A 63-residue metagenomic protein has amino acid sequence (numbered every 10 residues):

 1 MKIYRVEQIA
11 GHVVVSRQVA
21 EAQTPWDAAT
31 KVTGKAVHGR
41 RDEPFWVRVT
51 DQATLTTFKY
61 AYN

Functional and structural regions predicted by a protein language model:
M1-V15: Short aromatic-glycine-(Arg/Gly/Cys) micro-motifs in beta-strand/loop hairpins
K2, W26, V32-T33, T54-F58: Short intrinsically disordered, low-complexity segments
V6, A20, V47-V49: Generic hydrophobic secondary-structure signal
I9-A10, A20, T54: Compositionally biased, intrinsically disordered low-complexity segments enriched in polar/proline residues
V13-T24: A short, exposed loop/beta-hairpin motif centered on an aromatic-Gly-Thr core
V15, V37-N63: Short, mixed-charge low-complexity intrinsically disordered segments
Q23-D42: A short, charged, amphipathic alpha-helix used as a generic interaction element across diverse proteins
